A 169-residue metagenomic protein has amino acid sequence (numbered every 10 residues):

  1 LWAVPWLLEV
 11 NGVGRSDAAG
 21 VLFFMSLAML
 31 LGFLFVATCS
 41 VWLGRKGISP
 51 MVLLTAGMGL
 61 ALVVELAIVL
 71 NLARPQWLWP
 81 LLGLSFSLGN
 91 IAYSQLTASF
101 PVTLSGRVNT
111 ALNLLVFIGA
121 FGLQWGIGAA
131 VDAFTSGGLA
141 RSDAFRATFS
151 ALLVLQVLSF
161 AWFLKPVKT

Functional and structural regions predicted by a protein language model:
L1-A37, T97, A120-G128: Extracytoplasmic gate region of multi-pass secondary transporters
G14, A129-V154: A membrane-interface helix-boundary motif in multi-pass transporters
F33-I48, V131: Helix-to-loop junctions at the C-terminal end of transmembrane segments in multipass secondary transporters
P50-L66: Structural signature of the two symmetry-related core transmembrane helices
I68-V69, F149-T169: Multi-pass alpha-helical transporter architecture, strongest for 12-TM Major Facilitator/SLC carriers used
R74-I91: Hydrophobic core of transmembrane alpha-helices in multi-pass small-molecule transporters, especially MFS/SLC-type
L88-P101: Intracellular juxtamembrane helix-capping segments at the cytosolic ends of symmetry-related transmembrane helices
P101-S136: A late C-terminal transmembrane helix in Major Facilitator Superfamily
